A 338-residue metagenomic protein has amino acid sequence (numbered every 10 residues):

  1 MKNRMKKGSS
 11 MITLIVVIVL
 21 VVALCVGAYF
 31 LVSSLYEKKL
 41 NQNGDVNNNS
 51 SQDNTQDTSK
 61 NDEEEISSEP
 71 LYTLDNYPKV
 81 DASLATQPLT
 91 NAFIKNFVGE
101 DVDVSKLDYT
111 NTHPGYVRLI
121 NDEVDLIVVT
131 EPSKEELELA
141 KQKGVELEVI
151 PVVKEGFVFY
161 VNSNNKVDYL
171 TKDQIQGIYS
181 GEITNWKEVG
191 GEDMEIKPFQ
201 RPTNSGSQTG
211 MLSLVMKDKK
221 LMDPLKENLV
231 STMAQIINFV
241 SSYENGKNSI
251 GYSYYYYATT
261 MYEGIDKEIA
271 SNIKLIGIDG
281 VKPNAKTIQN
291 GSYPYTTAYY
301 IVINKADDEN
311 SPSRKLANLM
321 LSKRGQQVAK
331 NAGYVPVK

Functional and structural regions predicted by a protein language model:
M1-M11: N-terminal Lys/Arg-rich, disordered targeting/topogenic segments
S9-L139, V145-E155, V161-K338: Exported/periplasmic ABC-transporter solute-binding proteins
